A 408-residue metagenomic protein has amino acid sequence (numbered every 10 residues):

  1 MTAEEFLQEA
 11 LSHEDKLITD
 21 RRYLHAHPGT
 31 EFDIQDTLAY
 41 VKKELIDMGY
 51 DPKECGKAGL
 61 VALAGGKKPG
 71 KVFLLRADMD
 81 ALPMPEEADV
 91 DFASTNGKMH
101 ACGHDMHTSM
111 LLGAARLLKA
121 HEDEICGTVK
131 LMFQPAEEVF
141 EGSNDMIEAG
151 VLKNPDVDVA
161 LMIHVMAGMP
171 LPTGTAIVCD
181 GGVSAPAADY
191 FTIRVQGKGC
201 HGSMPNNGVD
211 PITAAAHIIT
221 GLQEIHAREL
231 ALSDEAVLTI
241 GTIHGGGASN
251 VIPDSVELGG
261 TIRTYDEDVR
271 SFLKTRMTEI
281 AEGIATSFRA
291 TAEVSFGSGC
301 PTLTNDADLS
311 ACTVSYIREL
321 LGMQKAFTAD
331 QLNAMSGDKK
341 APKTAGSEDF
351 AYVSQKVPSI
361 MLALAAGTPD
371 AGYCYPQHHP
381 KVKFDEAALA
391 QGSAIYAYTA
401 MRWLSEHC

Functional and structural regions predicted by a protein language model:
T2, H13-D20, D33-E44, K71 (+17 more regions): General structural feature for long, well-ordered alpha-helical segments within catalytic domains of soluble enzymes
T2-H100, D105, S109-C126: Acidic/His- and Gly-rich active-site-bordering loop/insert found across diverse amide/peptide-bond hydrolases
L24, A62, L75, H104 (+8 more regions): Divalent metal-coordination and catalytic microenvironments
K53, E137, G181-A185, K340-T344 (+1 more regions): Short Gly/Pro-enriched turn/cap motifs at secondary-structure boundaries
R76, F191-I193, M361-A366: Non-cysteine beta-strand/loop elements that form the S-adenosyl-L-methionine
L82-M84, D89-M99, M106, D123-T242 (+1 more regions): Histidine/acidic-residue-rich, glycine-tolerant segments that coordinate divalent metal ions
A216-C408: Metal-dependent amide/peptide-bond hydrolase catalytic core, centered on the "pita-bread" metallohydrolase fold
